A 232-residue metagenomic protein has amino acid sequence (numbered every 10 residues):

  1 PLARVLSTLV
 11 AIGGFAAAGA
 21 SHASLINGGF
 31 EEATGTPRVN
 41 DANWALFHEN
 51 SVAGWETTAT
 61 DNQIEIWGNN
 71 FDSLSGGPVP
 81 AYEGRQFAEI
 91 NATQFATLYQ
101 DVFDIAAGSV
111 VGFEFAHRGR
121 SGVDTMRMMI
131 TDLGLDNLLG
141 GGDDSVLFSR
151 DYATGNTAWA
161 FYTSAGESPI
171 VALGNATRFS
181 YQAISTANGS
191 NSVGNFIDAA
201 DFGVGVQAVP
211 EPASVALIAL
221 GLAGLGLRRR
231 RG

Functional and structural regions predicted by a protein language model:
L2-L25, A199-L222: Short, threonine-centered small-residue motifs that mark membrane-proximal processing/anchoring sites and TM-junction
S24-V110, E114-G134, G140-G142, A153-R178 (+1 more regions): Aromatic (Trp/Tyr/Phe) and Gly/Pro-enriched flexible surface segments
I105, G221-G224: Charged, amphipathic alpha-helical interaction segments
G226-G232: C-terminal membrane-anchoring or membrane-association module
